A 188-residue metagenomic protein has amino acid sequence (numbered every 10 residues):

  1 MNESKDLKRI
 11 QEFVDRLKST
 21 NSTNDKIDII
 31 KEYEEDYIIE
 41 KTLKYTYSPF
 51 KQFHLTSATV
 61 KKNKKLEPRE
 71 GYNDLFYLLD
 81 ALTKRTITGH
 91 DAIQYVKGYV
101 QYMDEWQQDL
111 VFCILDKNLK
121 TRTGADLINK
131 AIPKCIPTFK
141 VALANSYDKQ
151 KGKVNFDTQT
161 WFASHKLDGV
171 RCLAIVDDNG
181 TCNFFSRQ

Functional and structural regions predicted by a protein language model:
M1-Q188: N-terminal nucleic-acid-engaging modules of covalent nucleotidyltransferase systems
